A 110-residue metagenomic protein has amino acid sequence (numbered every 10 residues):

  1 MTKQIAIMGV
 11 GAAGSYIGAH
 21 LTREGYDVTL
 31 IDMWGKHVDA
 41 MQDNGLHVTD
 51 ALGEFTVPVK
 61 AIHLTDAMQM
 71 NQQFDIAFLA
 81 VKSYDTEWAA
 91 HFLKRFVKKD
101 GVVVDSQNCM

Functional and structural regions predicted by a protein language model:
M1-D50: NAD(P)+-binding Rossmann beta1-loop-alpha1 motif at the extreme N-terminus of oxidoreductases
I5-V10, P58, A80-Y84: Short, functional N-terminal and low-complexity linear motifs
G25-D27, P58, D100: A generic structural signal for alpha->beta connector loops
I31-A40, T56-V57, A61, S106 (+1 more regions): Charged, low-complexity, helix/coiled-coil-prone segments
L46-L64: N-terminal glycine-rich dinucleotide-binding loop that anchors FAD/FMN and/or NAD(P) in oxidoreductases
I62-M110: Rossmann-like NAD(P)(H) cofactor-binding subdomain of soluble oxidoreductases
